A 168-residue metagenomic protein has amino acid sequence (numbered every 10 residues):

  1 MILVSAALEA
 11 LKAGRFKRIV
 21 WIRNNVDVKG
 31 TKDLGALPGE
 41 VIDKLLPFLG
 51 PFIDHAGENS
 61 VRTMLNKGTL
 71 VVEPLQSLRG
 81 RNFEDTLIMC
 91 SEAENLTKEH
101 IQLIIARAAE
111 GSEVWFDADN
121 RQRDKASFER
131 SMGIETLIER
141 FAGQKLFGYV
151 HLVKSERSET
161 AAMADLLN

Functional and structural regions predicted by a protein language model:
M1-L87, E94-N168: Conserved helicase motor core of SF1/SF2 NTP-dependent helicases
